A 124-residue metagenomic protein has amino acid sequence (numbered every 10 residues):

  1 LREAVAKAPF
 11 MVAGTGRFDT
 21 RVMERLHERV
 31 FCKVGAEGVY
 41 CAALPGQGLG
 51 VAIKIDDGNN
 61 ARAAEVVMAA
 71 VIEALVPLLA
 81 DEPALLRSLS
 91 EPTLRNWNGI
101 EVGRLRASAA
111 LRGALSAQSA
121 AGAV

Functional and structural regions predicted by a protein language model:
L1-V124: Structured C-terminal helix/loop/strand segments within mature extracytoplasmic catalytic/sensor domains
